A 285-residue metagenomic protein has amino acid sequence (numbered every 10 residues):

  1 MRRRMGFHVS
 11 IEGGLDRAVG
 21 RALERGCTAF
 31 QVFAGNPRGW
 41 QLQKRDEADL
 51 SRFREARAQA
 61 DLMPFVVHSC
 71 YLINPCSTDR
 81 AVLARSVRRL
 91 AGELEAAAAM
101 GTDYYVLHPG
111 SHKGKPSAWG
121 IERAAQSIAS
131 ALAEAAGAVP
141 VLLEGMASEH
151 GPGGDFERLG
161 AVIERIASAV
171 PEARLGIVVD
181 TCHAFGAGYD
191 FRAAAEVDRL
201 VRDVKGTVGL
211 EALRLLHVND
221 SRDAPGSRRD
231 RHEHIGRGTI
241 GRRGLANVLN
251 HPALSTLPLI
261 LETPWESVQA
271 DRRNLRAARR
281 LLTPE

Functional and structural regions predicted by a protein language model:
M1-S69, S77-L94, P284-E285: N-terminal pre-domain/capping segments
H8-E12, G35-P37, S69-L72, G110-H112 (+4 more regions): Active-site beta-loop-alpha junctions enriched in small/polar residues
G20-C27, R45-V66, E93-G101, A129-A138 (+3 more regions): Acidic (Asp/Glu)-rich catalytic clusters
A22, H68, S86, A97 (+5 more regions): Conserved, mostly hydrophobic/aromatic
T28-F33, F65-V67, L175-T181, L210-R222: Non-cysteine beta-strand/loop elements that form the S-adenosyl-L-methionine
P75-G176: Active-site acidic/histidine proton-transfer and metal-coordination neighborhood in alpha/beta enzyme cores
A118, P152-F156, G160, F185-T256 (+1 more regions): Gly/Pro-rich active-site loop or hairpin
V268-E285: C-terminal helical cap(s) of enzyme catalytic domains, especially alpha/beta-barrels
